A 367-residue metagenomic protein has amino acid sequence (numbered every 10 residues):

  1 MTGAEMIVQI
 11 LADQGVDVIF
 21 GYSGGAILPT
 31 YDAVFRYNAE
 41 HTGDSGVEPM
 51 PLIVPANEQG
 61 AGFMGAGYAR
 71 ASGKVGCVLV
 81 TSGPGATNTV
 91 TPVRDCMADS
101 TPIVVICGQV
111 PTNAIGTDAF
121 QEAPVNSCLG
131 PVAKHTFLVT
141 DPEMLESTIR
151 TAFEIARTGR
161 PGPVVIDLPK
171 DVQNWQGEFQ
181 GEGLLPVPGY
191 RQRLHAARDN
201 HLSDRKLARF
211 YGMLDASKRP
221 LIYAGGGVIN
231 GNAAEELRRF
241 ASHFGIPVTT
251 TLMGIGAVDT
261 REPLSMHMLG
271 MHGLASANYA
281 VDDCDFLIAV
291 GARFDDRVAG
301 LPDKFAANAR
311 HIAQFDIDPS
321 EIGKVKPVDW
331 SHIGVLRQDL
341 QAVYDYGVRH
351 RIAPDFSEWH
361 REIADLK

Functional and structural regions predicted by a protein language model:
A4-I7, A12, G25, T30-V34 (+1 more regions): Active-site diphosphate/adenylate-binding microenvironment
M6-V16, G67-G73, M97, I155-R160 (+3 more regions): Glycine-rich phosphate/diphosphate-binding loops that line cofactor/substrate pockets in enzymes
F20-F63, L202-S203, R209-L287: Anionic-ligand anchoring segments at beta-strand to alpha-helix junctions in alpha/beta enzyme folds, i.e., glycine
P29-T112, A275-D295: Thiamine diphosphate
A71-K74, F120-G159, D283-C284, E321 (+4 more regions): Conserved thiamine diphosphate
E143, R191-R193, R198, A208 (+3 more regions): Phosphate/pyrophosphate-binding active-site segments
T151, G270-I322, P327-W330: Phosphate/diphosphate-binding loops
I155-A216, H360, A364-D365: Conformationally flexible catalytic loops at phosphate/diphosphate-handling active centers
